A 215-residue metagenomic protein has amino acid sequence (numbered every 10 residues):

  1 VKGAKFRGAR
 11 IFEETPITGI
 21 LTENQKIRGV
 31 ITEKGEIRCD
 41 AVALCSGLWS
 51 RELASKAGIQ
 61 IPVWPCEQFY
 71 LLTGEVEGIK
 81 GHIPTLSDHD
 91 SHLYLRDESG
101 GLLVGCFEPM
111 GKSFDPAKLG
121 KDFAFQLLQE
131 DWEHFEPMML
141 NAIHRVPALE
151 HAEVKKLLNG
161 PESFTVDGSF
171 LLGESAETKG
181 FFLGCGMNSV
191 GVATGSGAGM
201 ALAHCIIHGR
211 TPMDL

Functional and structural regions predicted by a protein language model:
V1-A41: Helical element adjacent to the flavin cofactor pocket in flavoenzyme catalytic cores
V1-G8, I27-G29, K118-Q126, K179-M187: Helix-loop-beta segment of a Rossmann-like dinucleotide-binding subdomain
I11-E13, T32, L44, E153-V154 (+1 more regions): General beta-strand structural signal in soluble alpha/beta enzymes
T18-G19, R38, T85, H92-Y94 (+1 more regions): Short, surface-exposed charged micro-motifs
T22-K26, G78, G100, A176-T178: Short strand-connecting beta-turns/loops that link adjacent beta-strands
T32, E36-H82, M213: Central helical "cap/lid" subdomain
S55-A57, L71-S113, E130-E133, H144: Mid-domain catalytic core of redox enzymes that form a hydrophobic substrate pocket/lid adjacent to a catalytic redox
H82, D90, S99, K121 (+1 more regions): C-terminal catalytic lobe of FAD-dependent flavoproteins
